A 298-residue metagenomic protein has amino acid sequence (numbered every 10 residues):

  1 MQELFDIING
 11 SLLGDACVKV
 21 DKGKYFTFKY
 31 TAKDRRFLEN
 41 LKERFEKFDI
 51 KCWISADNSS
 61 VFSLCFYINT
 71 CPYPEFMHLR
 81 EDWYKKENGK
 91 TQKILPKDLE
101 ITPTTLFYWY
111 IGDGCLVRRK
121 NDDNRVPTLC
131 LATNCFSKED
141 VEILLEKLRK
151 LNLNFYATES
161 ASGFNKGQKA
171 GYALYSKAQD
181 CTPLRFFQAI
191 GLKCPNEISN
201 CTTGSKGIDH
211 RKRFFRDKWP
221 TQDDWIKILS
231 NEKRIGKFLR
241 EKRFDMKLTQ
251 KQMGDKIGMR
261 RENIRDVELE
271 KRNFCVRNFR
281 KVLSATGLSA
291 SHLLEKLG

Functional and structural regions predicted by a protein language model:
M1-D245, T249-K251, D255, R265 (+4 more regions): Internal intein/HINT superfamily modules and their associated LAGLIDADG
E262: Short Lys/Arg-rich basic patches
G287-G298: Short C-terminal boundary/hinge segments that cap the last helix of small helical domains
